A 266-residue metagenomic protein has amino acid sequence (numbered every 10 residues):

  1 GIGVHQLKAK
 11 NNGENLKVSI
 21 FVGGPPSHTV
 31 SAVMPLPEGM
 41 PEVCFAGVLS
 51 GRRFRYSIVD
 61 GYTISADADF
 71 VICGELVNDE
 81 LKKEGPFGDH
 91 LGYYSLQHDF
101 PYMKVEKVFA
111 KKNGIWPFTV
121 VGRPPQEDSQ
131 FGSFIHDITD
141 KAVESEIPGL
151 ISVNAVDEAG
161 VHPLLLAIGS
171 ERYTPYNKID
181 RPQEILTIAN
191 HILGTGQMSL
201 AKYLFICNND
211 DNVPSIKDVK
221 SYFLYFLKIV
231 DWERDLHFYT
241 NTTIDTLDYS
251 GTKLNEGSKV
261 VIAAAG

Functional and structural regions predicted by a protein language model:
G1-F21: Internal mixed beta-strand/loop scaffold within catalytic domains of large alpha/beta enzymes
L16, G24-G266: Charged, compositionally biased interaction regions
